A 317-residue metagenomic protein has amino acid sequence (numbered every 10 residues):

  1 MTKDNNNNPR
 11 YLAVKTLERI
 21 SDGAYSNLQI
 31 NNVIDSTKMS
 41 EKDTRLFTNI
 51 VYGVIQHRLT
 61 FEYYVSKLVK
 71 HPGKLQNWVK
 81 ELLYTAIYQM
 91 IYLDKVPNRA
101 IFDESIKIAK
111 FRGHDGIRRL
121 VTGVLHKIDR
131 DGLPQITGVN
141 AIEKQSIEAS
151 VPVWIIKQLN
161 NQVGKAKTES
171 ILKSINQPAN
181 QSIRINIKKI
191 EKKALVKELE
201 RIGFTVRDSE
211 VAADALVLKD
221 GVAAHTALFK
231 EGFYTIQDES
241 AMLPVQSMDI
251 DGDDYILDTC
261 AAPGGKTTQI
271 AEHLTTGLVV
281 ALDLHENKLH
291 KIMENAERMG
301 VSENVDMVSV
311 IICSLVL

Functional and structural regions predicted by a protein language model:
M1-L317: S-adenosylmethionine
